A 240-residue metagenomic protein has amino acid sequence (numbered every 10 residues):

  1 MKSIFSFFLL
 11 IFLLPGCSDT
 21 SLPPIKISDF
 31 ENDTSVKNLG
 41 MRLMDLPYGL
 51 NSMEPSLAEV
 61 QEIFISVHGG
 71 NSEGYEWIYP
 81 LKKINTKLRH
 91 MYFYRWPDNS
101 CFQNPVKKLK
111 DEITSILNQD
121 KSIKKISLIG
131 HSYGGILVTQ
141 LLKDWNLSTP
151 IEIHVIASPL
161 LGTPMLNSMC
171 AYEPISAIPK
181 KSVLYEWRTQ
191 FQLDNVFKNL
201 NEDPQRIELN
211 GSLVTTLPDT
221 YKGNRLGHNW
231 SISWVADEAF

Functional and structural regions predicted by a protein language model:
K2-D19: Classical Sec-dependent N-terminal signal peptides that target proteins to the secretory pathway
C17-K124: Active-site catalytic motif of lipid deacylating hydrolases and related acyltransferases
P24, Y172-F240: C-terminal catalytic-base region of ester-bond hydrolases, centering on the histidine of the charge-relay
F64, M91-N99, Q103-N195: Serine-dependent carboxylesterase/thioesterase catalytic core of lipase-like alpha/beta-hydrolase/SGNH enzymes
S72, G135, I232: Alpha-helical and His/Cys-centered functional microenvironments
L81-I84, W145-N146, C170-E173, D203-Q205: Glycine-rich, phosphate-binding/catalytic loops in enzymes
